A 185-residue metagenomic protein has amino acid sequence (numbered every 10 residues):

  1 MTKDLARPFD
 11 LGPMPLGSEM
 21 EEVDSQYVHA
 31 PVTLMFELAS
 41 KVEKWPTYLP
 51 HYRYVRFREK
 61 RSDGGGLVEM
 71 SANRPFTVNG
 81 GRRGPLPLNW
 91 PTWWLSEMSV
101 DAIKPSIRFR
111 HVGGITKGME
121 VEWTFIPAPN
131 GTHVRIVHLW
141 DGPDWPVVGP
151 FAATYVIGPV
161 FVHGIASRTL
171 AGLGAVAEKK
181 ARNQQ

Functional and structural regions predicted by a protein language model:
M1-G64: Hydrophobic ligand-binding cavity/cleft-lining segments
D4-L5, R110-S167, Q184: Beta-strand/loop substructures that line and gate deep hydrophobic ligand-binding cavities in soluble
R7, L11, P15, P46 (+2 more regions): Glycine-rich portal/gate segments that line the openings of hydrophobic small-molecule binding cavities
E19-Y27, G65-L67, W93-L95, S106 (+2 more regions): Intrinsic-disorder/low-complexity, polar/charged segments enriched in Ser/Thr/Lys/Arg/Asp/Glu/Gln
D24-Q26, V55-F57, W93-V100, H111 (+2 more regions): Hydrophobic/aromatic beta-strand elements that line small-molecule binding cavities or substrate pockets in beta-rich
A30-V32, A102-K104, A128-N130: Short loop segments at secondary-structure junctions
P31-E37, W90, F161, I165 (+1 more regions): Short amphipathic alpha-helical segments
L34-A39, W45, M98, V134-I136 (+1 more regions): Hydrophobic pocket/interface hotspot
